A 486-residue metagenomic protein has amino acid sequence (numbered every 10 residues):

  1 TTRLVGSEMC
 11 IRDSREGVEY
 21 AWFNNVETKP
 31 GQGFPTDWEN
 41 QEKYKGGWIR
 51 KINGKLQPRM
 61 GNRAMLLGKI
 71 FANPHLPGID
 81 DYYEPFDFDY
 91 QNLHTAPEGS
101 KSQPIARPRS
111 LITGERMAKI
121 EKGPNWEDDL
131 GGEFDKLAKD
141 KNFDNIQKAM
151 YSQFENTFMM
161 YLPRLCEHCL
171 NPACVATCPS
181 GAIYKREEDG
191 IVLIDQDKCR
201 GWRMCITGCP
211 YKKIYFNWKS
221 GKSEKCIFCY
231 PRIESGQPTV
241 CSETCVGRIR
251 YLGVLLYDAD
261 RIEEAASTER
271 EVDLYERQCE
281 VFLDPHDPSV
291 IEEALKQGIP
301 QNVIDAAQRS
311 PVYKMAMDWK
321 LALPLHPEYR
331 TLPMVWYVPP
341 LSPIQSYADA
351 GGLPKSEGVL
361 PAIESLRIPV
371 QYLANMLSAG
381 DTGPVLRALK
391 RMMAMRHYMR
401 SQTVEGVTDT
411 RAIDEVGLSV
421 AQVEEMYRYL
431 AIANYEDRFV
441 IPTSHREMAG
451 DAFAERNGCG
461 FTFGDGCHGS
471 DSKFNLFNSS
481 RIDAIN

Functional and structural regions predicted by a protein language model:
T1-V5, I11-D13: Single conserved hydrophobic/aromatic residue that forms the stacking wall/gate of nucleotide- or nucleobase-binding
G17-R59, Q196-D197, W202-N217, R232 (+2 more regions): Short Fe-S-cluster ligation motifs
T36-N40, Y44-S100, S242-L255, Y275-A316: Extended catalytic-interface subdomain
A72-M159: Long, low-complexity, polar/charged, intrinsically disordered or flexibly structured peripheral segments
F154-T157, A173-A176, S180-V240, R248-A259: Inter-heme linker and motif-flanking segments adjacent to c-type heme-binding CXXCH motifs in c-type cytochromes
P163-E167, P231: The substrate-binding groove and active-site-proximal loops of carbohydrate-active enzymes, especially glycoside
E167-H168, G201: Mobile, glycine-rich extracellular loop/lid and propeptide segments that shape or gate substrate/ligand access
G247-N486: Long, compositionally biased charged/polar accessory segments in the mid-to-C-terminal portions of proteins
